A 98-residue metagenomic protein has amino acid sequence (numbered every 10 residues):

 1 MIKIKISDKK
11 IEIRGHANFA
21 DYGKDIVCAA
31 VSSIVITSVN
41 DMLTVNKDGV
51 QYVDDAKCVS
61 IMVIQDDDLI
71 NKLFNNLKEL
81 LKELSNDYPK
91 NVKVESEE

Functional and structural regions predicted by a protein language model:
M1-I26, S33-I36, N40-E98: N-terminal intrinsically disordered, cationic/polar leader segments that include organellar targeting peptides
